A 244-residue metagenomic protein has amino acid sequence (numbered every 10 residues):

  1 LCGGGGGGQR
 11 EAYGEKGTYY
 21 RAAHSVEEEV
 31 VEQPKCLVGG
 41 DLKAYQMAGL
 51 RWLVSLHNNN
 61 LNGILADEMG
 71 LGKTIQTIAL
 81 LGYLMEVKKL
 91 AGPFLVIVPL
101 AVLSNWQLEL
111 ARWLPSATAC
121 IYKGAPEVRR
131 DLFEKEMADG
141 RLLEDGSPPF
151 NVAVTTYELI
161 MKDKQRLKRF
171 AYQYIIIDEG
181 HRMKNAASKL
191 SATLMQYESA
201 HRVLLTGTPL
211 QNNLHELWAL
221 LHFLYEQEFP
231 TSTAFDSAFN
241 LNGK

Functional and structural regions predicted by a protein language model:
L1-G14: Charged, extended alpha-helical/coiled-coil interaction regions used as scaffolds in large eukaryotic complexes
A12-K244: ASCE P-loop NTPase motor core, strongest for the SF2 helicase catalytic module
